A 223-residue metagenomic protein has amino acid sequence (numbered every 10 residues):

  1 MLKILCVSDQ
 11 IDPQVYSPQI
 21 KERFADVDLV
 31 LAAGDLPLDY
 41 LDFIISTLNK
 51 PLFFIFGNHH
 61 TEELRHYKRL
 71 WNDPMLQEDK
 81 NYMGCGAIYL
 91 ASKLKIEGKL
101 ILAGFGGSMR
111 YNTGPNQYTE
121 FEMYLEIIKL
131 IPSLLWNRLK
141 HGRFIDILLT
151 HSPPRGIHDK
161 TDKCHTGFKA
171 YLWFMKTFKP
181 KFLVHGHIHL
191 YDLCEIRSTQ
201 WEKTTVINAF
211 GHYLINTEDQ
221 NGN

Functional and structural regions predicted by a protein language model:
M1, P18, L94-G98, F174-F178 (+2 more regions): Binuclear metal-dependent phosphoesterase catalytic core
M1-T47, T61, W136, K140-F144: N-terminal active-site segment of His-dependent metallophosphoesterases
C6-S8, L29-D35, F53-N58, L90 (+4 more regions): Active-site neighborhood of phospho(di)ester-bond hydrolases with catalytic His/Asp-centered motifs
C6-V15, F56, H60-T61, K68-T166: Conserved catalytic scaffold of divalent metal-dependent phosphoesterases
I11-V15, P37-D42, N58-R65, R110-P115 (+3 more regions): Active-site environment of divalent metal-dependent phosphoester hydrolases
I20-K21, L41-I45, F168-M175, E195-I196: Short amphipathic alpha-helical segments and helix-helix/interface helices
T47-N49, C85, W201-E202: Short, structured coil segments at secondary-structure junctions
L48-G57, F168-Y171: A short, gly/pro- and small-residue-rich
